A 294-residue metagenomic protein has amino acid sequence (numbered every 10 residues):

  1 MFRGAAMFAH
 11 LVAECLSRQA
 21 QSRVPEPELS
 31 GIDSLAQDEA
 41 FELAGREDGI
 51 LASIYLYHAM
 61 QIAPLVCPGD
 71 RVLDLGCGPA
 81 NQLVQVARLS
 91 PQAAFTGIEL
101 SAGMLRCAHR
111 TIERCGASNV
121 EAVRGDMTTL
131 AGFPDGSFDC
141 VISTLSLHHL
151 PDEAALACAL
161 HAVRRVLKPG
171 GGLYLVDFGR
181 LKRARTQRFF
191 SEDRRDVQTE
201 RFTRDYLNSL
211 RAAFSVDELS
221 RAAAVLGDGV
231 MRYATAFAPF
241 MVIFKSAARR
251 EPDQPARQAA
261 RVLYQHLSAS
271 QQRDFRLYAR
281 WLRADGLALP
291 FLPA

Functional and structural regions predicted by a protein language model:
M1-A40: N-terminal, positively charged/glycine-rich alpha-helical extensions of SAM-dependent methyltransferases
L35-S53: Class I SAM-dependent methyltransferase Rossmann-like catalytic core, especially the SAM/SAH-binding loop
L51-P68: Conserved alpha-helix/loop element of class I SAM-dependent methyltransferases that forms part of the SAM/SAH-binding
R71-L73, P79-T129: Class I SAM-dependent methyltransferase SAM/SAH-binding core
G132-V141: A short acidic, Gly/Pro-enriched loop at the edge of an enzyme's catalytic core that lines a small-molecule cofactor
A157-P169: A short glycine-rich, Lys/Arg-flanked "PGG" loop and its adjoining helix->strand segment in the class I
G170-D177: Conserved beta-strand signature within the Rossmann-like core of class I S-adenosyl-L-methionine
F178-A223: C-terminal alpha-helical "lid/dimerization" subdomain adjacent to the S-adenosyl-L-methionine
